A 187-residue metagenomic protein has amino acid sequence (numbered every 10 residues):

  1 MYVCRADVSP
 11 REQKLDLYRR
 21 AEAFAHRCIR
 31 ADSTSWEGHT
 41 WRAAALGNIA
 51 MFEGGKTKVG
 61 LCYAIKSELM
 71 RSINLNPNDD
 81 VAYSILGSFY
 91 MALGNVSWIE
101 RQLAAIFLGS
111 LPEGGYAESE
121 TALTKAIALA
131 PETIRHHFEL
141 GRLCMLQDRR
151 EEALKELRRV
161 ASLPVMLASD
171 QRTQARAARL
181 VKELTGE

Functional and structural regions predicted by a protein language model:
M1-T34, W41-N78, S88-K125, M166-R172: Short coil/linker segments at helix-helix boundaries
H26, M70, G141-R142, L157-A161: Amphipathic alpha-helical segments within well-ordered protein domains
I85: Internal active-site segments that recognize and position negatively charged phosphoryl groups and nucleotide moieties
S88-A92, R142-M145, A168-E187: TPR/TPR-like alpha-solenoid helical repeat scaffolds
S110-P112, L140-L143: Short, glycine/charged-rich beta-strand-loop motifs at protein surfaces that mediate ligand recognition and catalysis
I127-F138, L146, R150-L154, L163 (+2 more regions): Alpha-helical protein-protein interaction modules
